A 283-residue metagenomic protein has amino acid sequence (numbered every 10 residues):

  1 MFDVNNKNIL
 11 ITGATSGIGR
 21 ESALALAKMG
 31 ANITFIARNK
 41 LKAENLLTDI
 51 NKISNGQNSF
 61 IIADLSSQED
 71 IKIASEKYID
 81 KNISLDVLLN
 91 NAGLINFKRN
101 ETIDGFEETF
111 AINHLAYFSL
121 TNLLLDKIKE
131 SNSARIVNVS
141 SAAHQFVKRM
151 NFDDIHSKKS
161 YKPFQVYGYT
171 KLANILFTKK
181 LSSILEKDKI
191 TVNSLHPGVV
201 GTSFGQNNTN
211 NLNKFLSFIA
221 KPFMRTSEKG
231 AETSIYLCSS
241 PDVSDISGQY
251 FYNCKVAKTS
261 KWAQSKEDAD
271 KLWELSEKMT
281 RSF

Functional and structural regions predicted by a protein language model:
M1-S203, S282-F283: Rossmann-fold NAD(P)H-dependent dehydrogenase/reductase core
K42, N208-N211, D268: Short acidic-hydrophobic sequence patches enriched in Asp/Glu that either
K52, N211-L212, F251-N253: A short glycine/small-residue-enriched secondary-structure motif
D104, E108, Y161-Q165, K214-K221 (+1 more regions): Short coil/turn segments at secondary-structure junctions
D153, G201-F218: A glycine/serine/threonine-rich, flexible loop-to-helix segment that serves as the NAD(P) cofactor-binding "lid"
T170, S194, S217-K258, Q264-D270 (+1 more regions): C-terminal helical subdomain
L275-F283: C-terminal helix/juxtamembrane-tail motif
